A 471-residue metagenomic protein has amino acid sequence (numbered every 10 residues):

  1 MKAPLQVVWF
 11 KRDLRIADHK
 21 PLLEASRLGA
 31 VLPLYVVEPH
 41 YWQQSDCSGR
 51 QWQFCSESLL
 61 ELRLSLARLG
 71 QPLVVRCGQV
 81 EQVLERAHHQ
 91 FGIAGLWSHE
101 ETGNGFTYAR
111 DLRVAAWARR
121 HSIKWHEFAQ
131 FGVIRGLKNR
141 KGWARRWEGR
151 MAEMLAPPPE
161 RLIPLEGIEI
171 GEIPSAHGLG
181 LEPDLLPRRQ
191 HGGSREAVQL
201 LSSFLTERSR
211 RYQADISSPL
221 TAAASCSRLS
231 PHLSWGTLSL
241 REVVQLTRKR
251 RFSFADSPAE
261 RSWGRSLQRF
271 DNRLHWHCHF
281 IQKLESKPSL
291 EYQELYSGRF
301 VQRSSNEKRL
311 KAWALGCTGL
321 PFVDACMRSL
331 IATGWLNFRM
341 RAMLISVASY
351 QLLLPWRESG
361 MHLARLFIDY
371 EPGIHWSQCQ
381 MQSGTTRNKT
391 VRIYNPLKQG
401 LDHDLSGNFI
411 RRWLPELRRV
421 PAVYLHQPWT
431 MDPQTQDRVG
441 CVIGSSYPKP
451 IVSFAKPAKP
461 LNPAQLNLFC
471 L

Functional and structural regions predicted by a protein language model:
M1-E160, R328, S377-Q378, A455-L471: Trp/Phe/Arg-rich N-terminal binding region typifying the photolyase-homology
M1-K2, I16-L22, Y41-C55, H177-E182 (+4 more regions): Short, charge-rich amphipathic segments
L14-A17, F106-R110, A224-S225, S266 (+2 more regions): Short, glycine/acidic-rich beta->alpha junctions
P21-E24, L59-L62, R113-V114, L200 (+5 more regions): Intrinsically disordered, low-complexity boundary segments flanking structured domains
G49-Q53, R188-H191, R195, R261 (+2 more regions): Charge-dense, low-complexity intrinsically disordered segments
H121-K124, K141-S297, N408-L471: Glycine/tryptophan-enriched, flexible segments
R228-A422: Active-site-proximal binding-pocket segments
